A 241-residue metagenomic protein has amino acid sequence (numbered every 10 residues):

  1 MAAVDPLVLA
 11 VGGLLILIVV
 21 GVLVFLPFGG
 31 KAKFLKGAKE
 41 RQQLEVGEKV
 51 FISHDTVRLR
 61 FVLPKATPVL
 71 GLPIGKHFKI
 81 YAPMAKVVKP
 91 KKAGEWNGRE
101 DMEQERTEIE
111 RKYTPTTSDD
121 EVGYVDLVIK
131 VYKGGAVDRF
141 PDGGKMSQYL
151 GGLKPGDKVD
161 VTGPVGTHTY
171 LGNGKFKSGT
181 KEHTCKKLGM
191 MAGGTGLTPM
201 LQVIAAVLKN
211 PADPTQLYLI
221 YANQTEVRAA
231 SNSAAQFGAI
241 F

Functional and structural regions predicted by a protein language model:
M1-V4: Short, strongly hydrophobic alpha-helical membrane anchors
P6-V20, F140-F241: FNR/FR-type flavoprotein reductase catalytic core
V20-K36: Transmembrane-helix exit/juxtamembrane "anchor" motif
L26-P27, P64, P115, P164 (+1 more regions): Proline-rich low-complexity regions
F34-D157, N223-T225: Ferredoxin-reductase
